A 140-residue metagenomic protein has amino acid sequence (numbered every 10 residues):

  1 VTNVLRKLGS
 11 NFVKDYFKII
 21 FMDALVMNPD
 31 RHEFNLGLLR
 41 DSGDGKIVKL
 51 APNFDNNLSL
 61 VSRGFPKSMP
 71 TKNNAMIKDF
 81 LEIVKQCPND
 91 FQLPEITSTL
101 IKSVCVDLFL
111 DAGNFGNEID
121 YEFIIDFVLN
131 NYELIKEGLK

Functional and structural regions predicted by a protein language model:
V1-N28, E33, G37-K140: Anionic ligand-binding catalytic core segments
